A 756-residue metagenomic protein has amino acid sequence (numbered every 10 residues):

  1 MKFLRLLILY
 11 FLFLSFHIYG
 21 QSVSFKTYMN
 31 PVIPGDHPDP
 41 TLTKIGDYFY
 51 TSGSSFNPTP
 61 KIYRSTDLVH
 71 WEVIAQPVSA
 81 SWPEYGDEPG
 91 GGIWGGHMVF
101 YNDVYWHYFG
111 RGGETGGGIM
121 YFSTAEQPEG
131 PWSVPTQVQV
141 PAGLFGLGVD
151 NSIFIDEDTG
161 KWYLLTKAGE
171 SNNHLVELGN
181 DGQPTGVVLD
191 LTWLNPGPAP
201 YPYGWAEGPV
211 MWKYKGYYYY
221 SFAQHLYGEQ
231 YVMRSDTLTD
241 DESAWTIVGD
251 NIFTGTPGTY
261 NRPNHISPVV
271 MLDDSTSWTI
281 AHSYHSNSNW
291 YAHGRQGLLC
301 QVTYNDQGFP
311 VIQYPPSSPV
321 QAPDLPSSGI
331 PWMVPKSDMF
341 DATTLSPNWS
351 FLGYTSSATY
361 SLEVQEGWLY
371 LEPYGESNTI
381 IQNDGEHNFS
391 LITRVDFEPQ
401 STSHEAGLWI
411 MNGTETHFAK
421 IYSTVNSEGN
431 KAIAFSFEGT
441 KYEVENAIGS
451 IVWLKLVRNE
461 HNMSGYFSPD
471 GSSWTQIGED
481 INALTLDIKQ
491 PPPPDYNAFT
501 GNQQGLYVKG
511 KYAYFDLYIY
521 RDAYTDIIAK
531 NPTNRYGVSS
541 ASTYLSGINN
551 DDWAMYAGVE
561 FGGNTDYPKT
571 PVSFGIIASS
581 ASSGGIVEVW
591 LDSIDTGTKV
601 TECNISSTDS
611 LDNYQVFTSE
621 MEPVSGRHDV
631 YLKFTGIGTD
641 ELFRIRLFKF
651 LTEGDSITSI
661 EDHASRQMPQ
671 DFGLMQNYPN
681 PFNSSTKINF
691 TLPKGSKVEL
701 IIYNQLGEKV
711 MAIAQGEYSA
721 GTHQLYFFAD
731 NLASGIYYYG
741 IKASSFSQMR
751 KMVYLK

Functional and structural regions predicted by a protein language model:
M1-S22, E661: Bacterial Sec-dependent N-terminal signal peptides
L6, N57, P669-G673: Short hydrophobic "helix-edge" motifs at membrane interfaces and signal-peptide entry regions
Q21-K569, S573-E588, D592-T596, L611-E620 (+1 more regions): Carbohydrate-active catalytic/glycan-binding domains of CAZyme proteins, especially the secreted or lumenal ectodomains
L42, I153, V395, L545-G547 (+8 more regions): Hydrophobic aliphatic residue packing
D480-A483, T598-D609, M711-Y718: Solvent-exposed serine/threonine-rich low-complexity stretches and specific carbohydrate-binding patches
S610-F617, A720-Y726: Aromatic sugar-binding surface patches on proteins that engage polysaccharides or sugar-phosphate polymers
D655-S665: Short, compositionally biased serine/threonine- and acidic-rich segments at solvent-exposed termini, linkers, or domain
H663-K756: C-terminal outer-membrane/trafficking sorting elements
